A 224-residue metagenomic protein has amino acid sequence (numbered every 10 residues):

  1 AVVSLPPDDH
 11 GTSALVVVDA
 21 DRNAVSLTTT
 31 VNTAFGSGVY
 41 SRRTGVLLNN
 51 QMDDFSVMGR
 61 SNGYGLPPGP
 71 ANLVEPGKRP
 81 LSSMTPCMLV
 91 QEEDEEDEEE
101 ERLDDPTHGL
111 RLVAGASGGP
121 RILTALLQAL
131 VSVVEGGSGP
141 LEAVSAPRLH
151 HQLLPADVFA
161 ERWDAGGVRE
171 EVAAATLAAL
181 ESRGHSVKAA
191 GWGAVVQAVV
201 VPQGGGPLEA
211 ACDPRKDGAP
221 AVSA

Functional and structural regions predicted by a protein language model:
A1, P7-H10, G167-A224: Cofactor-centric catalytic regions
L5-A190: Proteins synthesized as precursors that undergo proteolytic processing into mature forms
